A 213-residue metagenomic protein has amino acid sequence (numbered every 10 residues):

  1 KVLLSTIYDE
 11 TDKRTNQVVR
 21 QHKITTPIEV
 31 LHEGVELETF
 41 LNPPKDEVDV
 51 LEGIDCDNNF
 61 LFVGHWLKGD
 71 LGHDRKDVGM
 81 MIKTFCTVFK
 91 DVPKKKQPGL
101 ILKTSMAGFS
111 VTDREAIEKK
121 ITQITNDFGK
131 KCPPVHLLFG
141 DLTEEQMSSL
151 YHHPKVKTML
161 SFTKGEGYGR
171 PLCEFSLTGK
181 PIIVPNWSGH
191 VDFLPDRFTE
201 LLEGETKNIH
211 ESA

Functional and structural regions predicted by a protein language model:
K1-I28, L37, V48: A short, active-site helix/loop in glycosyltransferases that binds the activated sugar's phosphate group
G34: Carbohydrate-associated surface elements
L37-S149: Conserved catalytic-core segment of nucleotide-activated headgroup transferases in glycan assembly
S148, C173-K180, S188-D192: Short alpha-helical segment that forms part of, or immediately flanks, the ligand-binding pocket in carbohydrate-active
S149-G167, L177-P181: Acidic donor-binding loop of glycosyltransferase active sites
M159-T163, P171, V184-P185, V191: A short structural motif in glycosyltransferase catalytic domains
P181-V184, E200-L201: Short hydrophobic beta-strand element within catalytic cores of glycosyltransferases and related nucleotide-activated
V191-A213: Change "using UDP/GDP/dTDP sugars" to "using nucleotide sugars
